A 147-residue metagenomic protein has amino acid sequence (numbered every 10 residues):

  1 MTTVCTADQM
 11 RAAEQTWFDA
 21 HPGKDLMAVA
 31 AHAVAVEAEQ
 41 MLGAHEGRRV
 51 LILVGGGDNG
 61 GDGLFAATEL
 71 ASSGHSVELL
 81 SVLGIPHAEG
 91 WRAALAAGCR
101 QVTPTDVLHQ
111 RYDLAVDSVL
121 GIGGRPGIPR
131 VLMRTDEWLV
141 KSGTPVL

Functional and structural regions predicted by a protein language model:
M1-C5, G43-L147: Glycine-rich phosphate/dinucleotide-binding loop and adjoining beta-alpha-beta core of small-molecule
M1-R48: Positively charged, low-complexity intrinsically disordered leader regions
